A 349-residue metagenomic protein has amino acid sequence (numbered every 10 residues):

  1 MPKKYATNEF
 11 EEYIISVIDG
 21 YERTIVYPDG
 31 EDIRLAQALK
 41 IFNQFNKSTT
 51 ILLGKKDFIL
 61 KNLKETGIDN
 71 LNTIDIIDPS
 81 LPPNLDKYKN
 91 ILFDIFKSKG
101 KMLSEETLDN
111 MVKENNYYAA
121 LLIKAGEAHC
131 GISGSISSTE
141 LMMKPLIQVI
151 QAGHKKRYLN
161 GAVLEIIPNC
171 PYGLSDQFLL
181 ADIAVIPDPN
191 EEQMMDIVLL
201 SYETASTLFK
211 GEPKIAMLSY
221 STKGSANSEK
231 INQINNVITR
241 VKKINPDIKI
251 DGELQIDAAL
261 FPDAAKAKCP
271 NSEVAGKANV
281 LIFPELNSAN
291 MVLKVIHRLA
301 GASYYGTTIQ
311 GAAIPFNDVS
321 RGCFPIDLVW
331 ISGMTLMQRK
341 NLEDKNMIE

Functional and structural regions predicted by a protein language model:
P2-A275, V280-E349: Anion-binding alpha/beta catalytic cores of soluble intermediary-metabolism enzymes, centered on
